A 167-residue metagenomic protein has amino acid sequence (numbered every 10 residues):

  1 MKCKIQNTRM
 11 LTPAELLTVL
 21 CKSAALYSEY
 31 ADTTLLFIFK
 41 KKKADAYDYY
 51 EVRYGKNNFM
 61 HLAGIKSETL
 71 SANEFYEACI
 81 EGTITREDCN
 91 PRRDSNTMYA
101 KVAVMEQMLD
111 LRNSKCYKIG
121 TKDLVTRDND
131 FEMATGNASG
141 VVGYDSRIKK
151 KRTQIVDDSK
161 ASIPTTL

Functional and structural regions predicted by a protein language model:
M1-F131: An acidic, glycine-rich, mixed-charge low-complexity segment common to nucleic-acid enzymes
A134-L167: Compact beta-sheet-dominated globular domain cores
